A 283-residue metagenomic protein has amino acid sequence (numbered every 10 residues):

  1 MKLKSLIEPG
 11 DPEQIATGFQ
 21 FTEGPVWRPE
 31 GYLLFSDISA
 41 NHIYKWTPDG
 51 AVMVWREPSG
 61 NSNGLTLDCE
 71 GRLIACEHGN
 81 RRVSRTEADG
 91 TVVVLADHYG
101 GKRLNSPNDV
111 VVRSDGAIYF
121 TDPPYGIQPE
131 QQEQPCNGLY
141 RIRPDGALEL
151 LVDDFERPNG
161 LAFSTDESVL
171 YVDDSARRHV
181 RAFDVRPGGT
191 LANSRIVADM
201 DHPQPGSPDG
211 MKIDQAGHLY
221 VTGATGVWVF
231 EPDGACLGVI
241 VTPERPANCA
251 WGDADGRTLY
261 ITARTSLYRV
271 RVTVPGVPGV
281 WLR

Functional and structural regions predicted by a protein language model:
M1-D11, E30-G31, A40, E133 (+1 more regions): Blade/loop signatures of beta-propeller domains
K2-T17, G50-P58, D89-G101, G138-R157 (+2 more regions): Blade-edge beta-strand/turn elements of extracellular beta-propeller and related beta-sheet repeat scaffolds
D11, T17-Y32, P58-R82, G100-I118 (+5 more regions): Beta-rich, blade/repeat-based domains predominating in secreted/periplasmic proteins but also intracellular
G31-R56: Beta-propeller domains
I38-S39, H78-G79, Y125-C136, S175-R178 (+1 more regions): Short, solvent-exposed loop/turn segments at conserved positions within beta-propeller repeat blades
H42-Y44, R82-S84, N137-Y140, H179-R181 (+2 more regions): A short loop-to-beta-strand structural motif that recurs across blades of beta-propeller domains
Y171-D173: Anionic-ligand-binding alpha/beta catalytic cores of soluble enzymes and soluble regulatory domains that recognize
F183-T190, V272-G279: Short loop/turn segments immediately following beta-strands, especially the blade-tip and inter-blade linker loops
